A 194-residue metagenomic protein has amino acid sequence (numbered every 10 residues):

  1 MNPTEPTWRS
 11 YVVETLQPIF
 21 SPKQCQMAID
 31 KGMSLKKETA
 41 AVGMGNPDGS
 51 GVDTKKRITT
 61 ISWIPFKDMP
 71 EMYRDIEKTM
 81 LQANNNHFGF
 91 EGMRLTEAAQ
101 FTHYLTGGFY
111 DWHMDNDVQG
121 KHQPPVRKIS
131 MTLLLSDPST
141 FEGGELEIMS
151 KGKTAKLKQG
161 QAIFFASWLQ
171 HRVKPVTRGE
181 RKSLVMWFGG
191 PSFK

Functional and structural regions predicted by a protein language model:
M1-A162, W168-K194: Fe(II)/2-oxoglutarate oxygenase catalytic core
